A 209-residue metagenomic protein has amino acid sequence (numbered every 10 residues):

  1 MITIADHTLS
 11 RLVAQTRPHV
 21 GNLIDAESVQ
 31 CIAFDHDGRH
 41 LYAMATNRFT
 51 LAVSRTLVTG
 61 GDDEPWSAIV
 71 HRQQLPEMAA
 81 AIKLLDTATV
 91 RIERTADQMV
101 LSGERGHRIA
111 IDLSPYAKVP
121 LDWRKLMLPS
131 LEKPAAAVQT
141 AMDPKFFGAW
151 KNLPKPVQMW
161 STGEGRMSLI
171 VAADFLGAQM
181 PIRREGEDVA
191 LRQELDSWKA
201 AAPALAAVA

Functional and structural regions predicted by a protein language model:
M1-A209: DNA polymerase processivity clamps
